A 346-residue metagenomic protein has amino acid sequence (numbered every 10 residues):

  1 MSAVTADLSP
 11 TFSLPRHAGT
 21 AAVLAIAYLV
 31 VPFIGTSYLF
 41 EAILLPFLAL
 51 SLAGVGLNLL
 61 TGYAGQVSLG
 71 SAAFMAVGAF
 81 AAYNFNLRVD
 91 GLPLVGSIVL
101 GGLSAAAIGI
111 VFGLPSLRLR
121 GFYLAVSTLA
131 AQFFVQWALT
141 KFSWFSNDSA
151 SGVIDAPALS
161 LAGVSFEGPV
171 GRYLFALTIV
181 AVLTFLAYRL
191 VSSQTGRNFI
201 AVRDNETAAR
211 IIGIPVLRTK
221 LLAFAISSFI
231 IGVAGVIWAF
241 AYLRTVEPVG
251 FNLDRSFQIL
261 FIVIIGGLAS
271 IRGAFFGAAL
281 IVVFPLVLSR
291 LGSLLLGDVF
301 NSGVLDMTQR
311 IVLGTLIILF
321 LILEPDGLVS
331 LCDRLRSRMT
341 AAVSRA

Functional and structural regions predicted by a protein language model:
S2-A346: Transmembrane alpha-helices and adjacent helix-loop boundaries
